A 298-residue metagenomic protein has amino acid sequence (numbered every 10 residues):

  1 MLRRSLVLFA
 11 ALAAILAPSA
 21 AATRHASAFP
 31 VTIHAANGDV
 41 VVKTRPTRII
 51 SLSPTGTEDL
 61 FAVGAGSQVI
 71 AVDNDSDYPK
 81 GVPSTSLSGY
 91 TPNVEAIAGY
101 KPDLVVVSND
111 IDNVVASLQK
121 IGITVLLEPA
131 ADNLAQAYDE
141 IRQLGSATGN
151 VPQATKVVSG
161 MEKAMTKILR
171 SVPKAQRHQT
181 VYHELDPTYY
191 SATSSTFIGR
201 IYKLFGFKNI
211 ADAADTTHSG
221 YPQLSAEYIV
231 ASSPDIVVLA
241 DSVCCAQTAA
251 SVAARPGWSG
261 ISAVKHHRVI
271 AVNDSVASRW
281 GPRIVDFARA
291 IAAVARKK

Functional and structural regions predicted by a protein language model:
L2-S5, A17-T55, P152-H183, A293-K298: Bacterial Sec-exported substrate-binding components of ABC uptake systems
A35-N37, T85-E95, D215-A226: Short helix-initiation/N-cap motifs at beta->coil->alpha
P46, N93-V107, I123, S225-A240: Proline-aspartate-enriched helix->loop->beta-strand connector
R48-D110, F207-I210: A short, structured surface patch at a secondary-structure boundary
D75-K80, D112-Q143, A147, V151: Flexible loop/hinge segments that line or gate small-molecule binding clefts
N113, Q136-A137, I141-S146, T155 (+3 more regions): Structured C-terminal subdomain patch of bacterial secreted/periplasmic proteins
E128-Q143, A147, Q176-I201, C245-Q247: Extracytoplasmic ligand-binding site segments that recognize negatively charged/polar headgroups
S195-G220, A271: His/Asp/Glu-enriched short active-site or ligand-binding loop at hydrolase and phosphoryl-transfer sites
